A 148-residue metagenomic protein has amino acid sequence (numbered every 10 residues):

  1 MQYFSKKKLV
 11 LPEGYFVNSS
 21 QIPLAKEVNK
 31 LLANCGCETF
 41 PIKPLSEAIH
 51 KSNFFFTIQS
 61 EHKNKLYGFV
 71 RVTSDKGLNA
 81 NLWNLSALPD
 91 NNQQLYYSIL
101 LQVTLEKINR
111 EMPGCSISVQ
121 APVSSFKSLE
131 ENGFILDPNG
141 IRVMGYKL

Functional and structural regions predicted by a protein language model:
M1-K43, G140-V143: Short amphipathic alpha-helix that is part of the acyltransferase structural core
F40-H62, L66-S86: A conserved beta-strand-loop-helix scaffold within acyl/acetyltransferase catalytic domains
A87, Q93-K107: Conserved acetyl-CoA-binding loop-helix of GNAT-fold acetyltransferases
L88-P89, P122: Residue-level recognition of the GNAT/N-acetyltransferase active site
I108-A121: Conserved GNAT acetyl-CoA-binding A-motif
S128-E131: Conserved active-site tyrosine of GNAT-family acetyltransferases
I135-L148: Conserved catalytic-core motifs of GNAT/GCN5-like acyltransferases
